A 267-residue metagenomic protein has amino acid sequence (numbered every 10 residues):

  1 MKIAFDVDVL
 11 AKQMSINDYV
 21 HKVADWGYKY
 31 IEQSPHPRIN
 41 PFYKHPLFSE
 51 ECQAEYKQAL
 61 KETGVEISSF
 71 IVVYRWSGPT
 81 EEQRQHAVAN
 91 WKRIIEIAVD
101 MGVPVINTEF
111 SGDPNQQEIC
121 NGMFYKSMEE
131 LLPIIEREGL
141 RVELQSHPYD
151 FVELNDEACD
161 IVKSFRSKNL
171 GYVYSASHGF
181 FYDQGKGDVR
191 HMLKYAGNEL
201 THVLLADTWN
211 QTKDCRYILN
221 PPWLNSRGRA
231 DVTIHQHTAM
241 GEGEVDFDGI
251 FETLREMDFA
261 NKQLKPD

Functional and structural regions predicted by a protein language model:
M1-I3, G27-K29, K61-S68, D100-P104 (+4 more regions): Short, well-ordered coil/turn segments that N-cap beta-strands
M1-M14: Boundary/entry segment of secreted carbohydrate-active catalytic domains
K2-F5, F70, E129-M240, E244: Acidic/histidine-rich catalytic cores of soluble enzymes
V9-A11, P35-I39, V73-W76, F110-P114 (+3 more regions): Active-site-proximal loop/turn and secondary-structure-junction residues that shape catalytic pockets, frequently
K12-V23, Y56, Q85-E96, Q184-L193 (+1 more regions): Short, acidic/polar
I16-P37, I97-P104: Catalytic domains of carbohydrate-active enzymes, especially glycoside hydrolases
H21, A59-T63, W76-Y174: Active-site acidic/histidine proton-transfer and metal-coordination neighborhood in alpha/beta enzyme cores
E32-L60, F110-Q116: Glycine-rich, proline-tolerant flexible connector loops at the mouths of alpha/beta enzymes
